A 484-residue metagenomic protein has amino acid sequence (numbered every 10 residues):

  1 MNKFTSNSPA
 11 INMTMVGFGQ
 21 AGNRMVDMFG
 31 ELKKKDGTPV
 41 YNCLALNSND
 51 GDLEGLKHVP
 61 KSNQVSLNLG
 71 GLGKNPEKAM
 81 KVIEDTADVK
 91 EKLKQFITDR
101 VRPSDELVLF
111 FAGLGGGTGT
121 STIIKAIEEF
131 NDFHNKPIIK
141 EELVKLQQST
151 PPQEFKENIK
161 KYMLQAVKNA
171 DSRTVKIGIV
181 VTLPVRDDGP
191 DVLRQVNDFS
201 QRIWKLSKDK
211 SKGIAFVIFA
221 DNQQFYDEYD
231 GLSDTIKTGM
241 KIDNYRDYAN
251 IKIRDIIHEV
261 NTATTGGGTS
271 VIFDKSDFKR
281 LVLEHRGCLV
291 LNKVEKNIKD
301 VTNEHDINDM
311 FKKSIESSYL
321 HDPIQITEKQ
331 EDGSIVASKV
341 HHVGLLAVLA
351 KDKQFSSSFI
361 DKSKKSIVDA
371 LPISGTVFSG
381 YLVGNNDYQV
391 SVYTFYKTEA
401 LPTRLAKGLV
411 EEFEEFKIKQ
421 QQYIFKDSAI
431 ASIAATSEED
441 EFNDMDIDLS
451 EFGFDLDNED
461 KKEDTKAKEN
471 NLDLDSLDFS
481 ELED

Functional and structural regions predicted by a protein language model:
M1-D484: Tubulin/FtsZ superfamily GTPase core signature
